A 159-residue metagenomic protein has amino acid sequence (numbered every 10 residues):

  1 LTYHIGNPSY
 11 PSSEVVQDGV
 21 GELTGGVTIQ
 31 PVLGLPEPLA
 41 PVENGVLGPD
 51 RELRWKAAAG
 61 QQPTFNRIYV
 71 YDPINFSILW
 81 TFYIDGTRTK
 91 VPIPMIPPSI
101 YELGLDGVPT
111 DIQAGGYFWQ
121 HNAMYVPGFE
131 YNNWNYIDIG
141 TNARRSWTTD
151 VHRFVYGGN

Functional and structural regions predicted by a protein language model:
L1-G45, D150-R153, G157-G158: Preference for solvent-exposed, low-hydrophobicity sequence contexts
I5-N7, L105-I137: Beta-strand-rich modules
V46-G48, G86-R88, I112: Surface-exposed coil/turn segments at beta-strand junctions on protein surfaces, enriched
G48-Q62, I93: Conserved aromatic anchor
K56-W80, E102-P109, Q113, E130-N132: Solvent-exposed loop/turn segments flanking beta-strands in beta-repeat/beta-sandwich domains
T64, T89, Y117-W119, D150: Residues that flank catalytic or metal-binding motifs in active/ligand-binding sites
W80, G86-S99: Short S/T/G- and acidic-enriched coil/turn segments that sit immediately N-terminal to beta-strands in beta-sandwich
P127-N159: Extracellular fibronectin type III
